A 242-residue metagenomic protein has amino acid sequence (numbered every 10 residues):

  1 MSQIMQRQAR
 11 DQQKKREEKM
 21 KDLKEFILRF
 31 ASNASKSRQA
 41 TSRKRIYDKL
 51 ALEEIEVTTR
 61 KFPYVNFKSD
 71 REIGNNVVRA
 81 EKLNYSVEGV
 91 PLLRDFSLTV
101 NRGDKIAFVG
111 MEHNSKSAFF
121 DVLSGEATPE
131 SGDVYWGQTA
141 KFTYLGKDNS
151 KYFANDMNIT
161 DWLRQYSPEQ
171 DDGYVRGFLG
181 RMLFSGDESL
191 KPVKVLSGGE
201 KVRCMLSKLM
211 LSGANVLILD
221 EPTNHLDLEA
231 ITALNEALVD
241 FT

Functional and structural regions predicted by a protein language model:
M1-D11, F67-T242: ABC ATP-binding cassette signature C-motif
M1-Y64, E130-S131, Y166-Q170, Y174: Extended, highly charged alpha-helical segments
